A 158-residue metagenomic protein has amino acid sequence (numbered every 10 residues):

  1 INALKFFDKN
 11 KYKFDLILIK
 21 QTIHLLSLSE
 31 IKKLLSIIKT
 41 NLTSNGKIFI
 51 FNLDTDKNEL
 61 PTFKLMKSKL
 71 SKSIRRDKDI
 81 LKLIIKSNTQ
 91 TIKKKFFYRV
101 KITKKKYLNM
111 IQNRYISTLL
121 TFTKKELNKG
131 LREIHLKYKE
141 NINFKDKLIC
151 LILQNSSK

Functional and structural regions predicted by a protein language model:
I1-K9: Conserved SAM-binding strand-loop segment of SAM-dependent methyltransferases
K13-F14: Local beta-strand N-terminus motif with an aromatic residue
L18: A conserved beta-strand element that flanks and buttresses the S-adenosyl-L-methionine
Q21-L25: Short catalytic micro-motifs in class I SAM-dependent methyltransferases
K32-K47: A short glycine-rich, Lys/Arg-flanked "PGG" loop and its adjoining helix->strand segment in the class I
K47-R75: Conserved class I S-adenosyl-L-methionine
L70-I92: Active-site capping/gating segments
Q90-K158: Conserved Class I S-adenosyl-L-methionine
